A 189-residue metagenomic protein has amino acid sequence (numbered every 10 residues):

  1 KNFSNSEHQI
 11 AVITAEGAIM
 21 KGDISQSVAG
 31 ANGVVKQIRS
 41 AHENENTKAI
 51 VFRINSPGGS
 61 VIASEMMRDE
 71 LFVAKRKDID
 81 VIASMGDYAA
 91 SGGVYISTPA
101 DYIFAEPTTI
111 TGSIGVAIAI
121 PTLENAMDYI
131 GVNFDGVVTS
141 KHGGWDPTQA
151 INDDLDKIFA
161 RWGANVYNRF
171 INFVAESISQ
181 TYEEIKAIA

Functional and structural regions predicted by a protein language model:
K1-I79, Y88-V94, T98-Q180: Small-residue-centered hinge/linker elements
S84-A90, I188-A189: Glycine-rich beta-to-alpha transition loops that act as phosphate-gripper elements at the mouths of alpha/beta enzyme
S177-A189: Amphipathic alpha-helical substructures
